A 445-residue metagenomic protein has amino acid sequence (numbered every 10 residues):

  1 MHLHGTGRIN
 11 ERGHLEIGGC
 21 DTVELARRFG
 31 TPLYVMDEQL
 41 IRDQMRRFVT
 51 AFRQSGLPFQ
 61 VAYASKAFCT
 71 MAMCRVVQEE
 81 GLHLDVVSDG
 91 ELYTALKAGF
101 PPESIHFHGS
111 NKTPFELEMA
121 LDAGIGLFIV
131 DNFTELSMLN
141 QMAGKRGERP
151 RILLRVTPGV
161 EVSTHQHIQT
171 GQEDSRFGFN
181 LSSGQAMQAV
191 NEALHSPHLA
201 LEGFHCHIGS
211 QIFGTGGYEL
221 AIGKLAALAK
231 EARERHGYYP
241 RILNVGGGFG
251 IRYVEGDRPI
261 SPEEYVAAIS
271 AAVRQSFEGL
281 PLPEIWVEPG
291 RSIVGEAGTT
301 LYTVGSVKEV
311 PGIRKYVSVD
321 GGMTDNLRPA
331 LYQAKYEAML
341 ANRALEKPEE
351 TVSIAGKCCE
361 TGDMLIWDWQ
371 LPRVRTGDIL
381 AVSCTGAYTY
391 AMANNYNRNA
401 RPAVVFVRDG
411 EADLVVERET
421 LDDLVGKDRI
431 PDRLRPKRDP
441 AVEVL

Functional and structural regions predicted by a protein language model:
M1-R151, M187, N191, H195-A200 (+2 more regions): A charged N-terminal "starter" segment
L3, G159-S306, L371, N397-N399 (+1 more regions): Active-site loop/helix belt of alpha/beta enzymes
G7-I9, L15, F177-F179, I354 (+2 more regions): Short clusters of hydrophobic/aromatic residues that line enzyme substrate/ligand-binding pockets
A64, R151-T157, H205-H207, N244-G246 (+2 more regions): Short beta-strand segments
A67-C69, G90-E91, N111-T113, N132-T134 (+6 more regions): Active-site-proximal loop/turn and secondary-structure-junction residues that shape catalytic pockets, frequently
C74, K97, L117-D122, L139-M142 (+6 more regions): Short acidic, glycine/serine/threonine-rich loops at helix termini
H83, G126, P150, E202 (+3 more regions): The start of beta-strands in P-loop NTPase/AAA+ ATPase cores
A268, R274-L445: Charged (often Lys/Glu-rich) extended helix/loop segments that serve as interaction or gating elements
